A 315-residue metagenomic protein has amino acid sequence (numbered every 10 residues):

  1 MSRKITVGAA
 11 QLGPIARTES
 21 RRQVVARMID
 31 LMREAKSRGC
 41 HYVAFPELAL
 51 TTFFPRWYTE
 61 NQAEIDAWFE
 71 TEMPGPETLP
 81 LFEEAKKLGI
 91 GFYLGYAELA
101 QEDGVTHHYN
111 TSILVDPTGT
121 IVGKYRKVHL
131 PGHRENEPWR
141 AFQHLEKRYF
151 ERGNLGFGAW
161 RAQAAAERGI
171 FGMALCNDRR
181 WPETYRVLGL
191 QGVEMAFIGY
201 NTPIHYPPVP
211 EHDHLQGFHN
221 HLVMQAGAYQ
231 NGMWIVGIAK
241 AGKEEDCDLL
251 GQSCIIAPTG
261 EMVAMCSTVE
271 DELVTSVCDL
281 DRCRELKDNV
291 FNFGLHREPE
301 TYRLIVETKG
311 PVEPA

Functional and structural regions predicted by a protein language model:
M1-I15: Short beta-strand segments enriched in small/hydrophobic residues
V7, L114-V122, I256-A264: Short, glycine-anchored, charge-dense loop/turn motifs used at functional sites
Q11-G13, P46, R126, G199-Y200 (+1 more regions): Residue-level recognition of beta-strand->loop/alpha-helix junctions
R21-R126, G132-N136, T202-A226, Q230-M233: Cys-nucleophile CN-hydrolase/nitrilase-fold catalytic domain and related Cys-dependent amidase chemistry that acts on
E70-Y93, E167-I170, C176-V274: CN hydrolase (nitrilase-like) catalytic-core segments centered on the catalytic cysteine and neighboring Lys/Glu
A100-L222, D288-N292: Active-site catalytic loop in hydrolytic enzyme cores
L114, R161, I255, T275-V277: Short, well-ordered beta-strand micro-motif
D281-A315: A conserved C-terminal secondary-structure "cap"
